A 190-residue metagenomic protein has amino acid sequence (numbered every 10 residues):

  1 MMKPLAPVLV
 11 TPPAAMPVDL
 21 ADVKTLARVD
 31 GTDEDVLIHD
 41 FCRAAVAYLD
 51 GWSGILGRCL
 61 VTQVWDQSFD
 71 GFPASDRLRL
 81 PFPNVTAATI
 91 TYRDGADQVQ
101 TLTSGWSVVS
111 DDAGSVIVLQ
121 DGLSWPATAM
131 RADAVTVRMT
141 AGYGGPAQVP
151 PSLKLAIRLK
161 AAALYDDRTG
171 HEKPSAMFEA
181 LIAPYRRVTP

Functional and structural regions predicted by a protein language model:
M1-P190: Divalent metal-cofactor coordination and adjacent catalytic microenvironments
